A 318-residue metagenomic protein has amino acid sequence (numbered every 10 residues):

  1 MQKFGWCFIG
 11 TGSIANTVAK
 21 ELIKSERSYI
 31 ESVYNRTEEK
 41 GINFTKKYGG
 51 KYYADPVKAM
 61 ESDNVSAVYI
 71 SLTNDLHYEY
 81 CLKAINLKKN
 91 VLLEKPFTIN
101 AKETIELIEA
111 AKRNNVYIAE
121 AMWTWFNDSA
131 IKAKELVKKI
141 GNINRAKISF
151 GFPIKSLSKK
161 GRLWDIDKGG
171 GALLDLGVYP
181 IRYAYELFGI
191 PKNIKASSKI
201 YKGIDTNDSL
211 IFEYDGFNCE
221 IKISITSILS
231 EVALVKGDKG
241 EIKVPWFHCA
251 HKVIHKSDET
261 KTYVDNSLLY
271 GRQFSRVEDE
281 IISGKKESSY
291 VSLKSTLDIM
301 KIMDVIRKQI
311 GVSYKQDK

Functional and structural regions predicted by a protein language model:
M1, A67-Y69, R276-K318: C-terminal helix-rich "cap/oligomerization" subdomain common to oxidoreductases
M1-K47, R276, Q316: N-terminal Rossmann-like dinucleotide-binding module
V18, T37, G50-A110: Beta-loop-alpha module in the N-terminal Rossmann-like domain of NAD(P)-dependent dehydrogenases, especially those
A54, L93-E94, I118-E120, V244: Hydrophobic residues in well-ordered beta-strands that form the structural core
I105-W123, N142-A146: Rossmann-fold dehydrogenase core element
T124-I194: Predominantly a Rossmann-like dinucleotide-binding segment in NAD(P)-dependent oxidoreductases
R182-A250, V277-S283, D317: Contiguous beta-strand/loop segments that form the cofactor/metal-binding neighborhood of enzyme cores
W246, V264-S275, V291: Active-site loop of classical SDR/Rossmann-like NAD(P)-dependent oxidoreductases, centered on the catalytic Tyr-X3-Lys
